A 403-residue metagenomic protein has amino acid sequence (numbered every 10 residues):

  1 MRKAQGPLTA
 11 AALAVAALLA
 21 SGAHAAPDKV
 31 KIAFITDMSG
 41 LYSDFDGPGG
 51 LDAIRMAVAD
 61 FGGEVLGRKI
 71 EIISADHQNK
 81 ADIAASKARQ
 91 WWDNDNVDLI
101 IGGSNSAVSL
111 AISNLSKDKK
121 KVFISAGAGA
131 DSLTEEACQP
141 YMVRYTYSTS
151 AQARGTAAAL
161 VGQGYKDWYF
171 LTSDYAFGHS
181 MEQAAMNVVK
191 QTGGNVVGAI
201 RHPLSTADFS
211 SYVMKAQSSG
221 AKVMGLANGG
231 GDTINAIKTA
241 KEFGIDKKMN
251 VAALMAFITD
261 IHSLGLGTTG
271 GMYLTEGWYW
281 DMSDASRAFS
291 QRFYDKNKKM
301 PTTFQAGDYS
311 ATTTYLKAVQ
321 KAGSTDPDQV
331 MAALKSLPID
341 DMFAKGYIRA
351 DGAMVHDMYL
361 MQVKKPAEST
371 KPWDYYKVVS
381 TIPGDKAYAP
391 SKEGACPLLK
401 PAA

Functional and structural regions predicted by a protein language model:
M1-K31, L398-A403: Short, low-complexity disordered leader/linker segments with a strong preference for bacterial N-terminal type II
V30, P338, M342-A403: Solvent-exposed, acidic/polar segments of extracytosolic/periplasmic ligand-binding ectodomains
V30-R55, A75-D82, S104-N105, L171-H179 (+2 more regions): Extracytoplasmic "Venus flytrap"
D44-G50, D60, E64-L133, Y145 (+2 more regions): Beta-alpha junction/loop-to-helix N-cap segments that form part of ligand/metal-binding clefts
H77, I124, D131, L204-S205 (+2 more regions): Venus flytrap/periplasmic-binding-protein-like
S86, D131-S132, Q139-F243, W278-A288: Extracellular/periplasmic Venus flytrap/periplasmic-binding protein
W91-S104, I124-A126, Y169-T172, G220-G230 (+3 more regions): Periplasmic-binding protein-like
G230, D281-P338, M354-V355: Extracellular/periplasmic ligand-binding modules, especially the Venus flytrap/periplasmic-binding
